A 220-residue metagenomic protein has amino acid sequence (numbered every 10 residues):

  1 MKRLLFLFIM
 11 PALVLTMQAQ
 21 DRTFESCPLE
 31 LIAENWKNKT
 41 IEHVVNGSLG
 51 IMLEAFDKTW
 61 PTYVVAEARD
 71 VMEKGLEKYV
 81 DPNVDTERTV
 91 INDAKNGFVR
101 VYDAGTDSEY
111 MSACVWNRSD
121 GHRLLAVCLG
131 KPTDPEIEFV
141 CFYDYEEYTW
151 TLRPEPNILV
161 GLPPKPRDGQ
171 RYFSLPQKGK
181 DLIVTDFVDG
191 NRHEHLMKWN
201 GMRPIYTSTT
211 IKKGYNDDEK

Functional and structural regions predicted by a protein language model:
M1-L4, Q20: Positively charged n-region of N-terminal signal peptides that target proteins for export
R3-L13: Sec-dependent N-terminal signal peptides
L15-A19: Sec/Tat signal peptide C-region and signal peptidase I cleavage site
Q20-C114: Terminal domain-start segments
T89-A104, D144-P154, W199-R203: Surface-exposed loop/turn elements that mediate protein-protein interactions on large endomembrane-trafficking
V101-D103, G130-E136, F187-V188: Short consensus segments that form the blades of beta-propeller domains, in both extracellular/periplasmic
R118-E155: Mid-length scaffold segments of soluble, non-membrane domains
T151-K220: Short aromatic loop motif centered on NTY/YTY
